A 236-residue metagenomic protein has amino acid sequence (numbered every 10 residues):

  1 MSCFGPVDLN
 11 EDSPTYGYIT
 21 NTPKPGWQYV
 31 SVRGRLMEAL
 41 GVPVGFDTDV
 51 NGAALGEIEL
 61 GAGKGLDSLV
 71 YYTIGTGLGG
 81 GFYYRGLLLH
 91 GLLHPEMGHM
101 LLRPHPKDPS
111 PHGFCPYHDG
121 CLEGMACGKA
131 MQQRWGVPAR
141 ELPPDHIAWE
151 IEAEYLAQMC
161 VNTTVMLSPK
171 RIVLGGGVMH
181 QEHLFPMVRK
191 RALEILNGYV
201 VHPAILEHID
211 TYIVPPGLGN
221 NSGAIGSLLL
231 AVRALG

Functional and structural regions predicted by a protein language model:
V7-Y16, G34-V42, G56-S68, L88 (+1 more regions): ATP-binding/phosphotransfer module of carbohydrate and carboxylate kinases, centering on a glycine-rich
D12-G26: A charged helix-plus-loop insertion that forms the helical arch/lid used to bind and gate nucleic-acid substrates
G45, S68-T73, G79: Short glycine-aspartate micro-motif
D47, L55: Generic enzyme active-site microenvironment
D49, G75, S227: Active-site glycine-centered loops adjacent to acidic/histidine catalytic or metal-binding residues that shape
Y84-R85: A cytosolic small-molecule/anion-sensing beta-strand core signal
L93-D108: A short, polar/charged loop-to-alpha-helix boundary motif
